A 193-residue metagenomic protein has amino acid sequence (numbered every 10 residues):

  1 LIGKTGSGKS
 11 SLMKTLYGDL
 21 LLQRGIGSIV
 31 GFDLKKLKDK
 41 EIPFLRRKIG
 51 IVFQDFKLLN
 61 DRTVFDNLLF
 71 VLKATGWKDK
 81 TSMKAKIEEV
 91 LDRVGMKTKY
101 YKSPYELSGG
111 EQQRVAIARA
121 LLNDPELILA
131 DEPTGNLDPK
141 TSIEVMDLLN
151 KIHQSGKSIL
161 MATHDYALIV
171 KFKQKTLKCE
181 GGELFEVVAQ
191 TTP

Functional and structural regions predicted by a protein language model:
Y17: Helix-to-loop junction immediately C-terminal to a conserved catalytic motif
G25-D33: Conserved ABC transporter NBD signature motif
L34-G50, I152-Q154: ABC ATPase NBD coupling module
R62-F70: Short coil-to-helix segment of the ABC ATPase nucleotide-binding domain corresponding to the Q-loop/switch region
K102-Y105, N123, S155: Conserved signature/switch motifs of ABC ATPase nucleotide-binding domains
S103-L107, E111-Q113: Conserved ABC ATPase signature
I128-D131: Catalytic Walker B motif of ABC-type/P-loop ATPase nucleotide-binding domains
